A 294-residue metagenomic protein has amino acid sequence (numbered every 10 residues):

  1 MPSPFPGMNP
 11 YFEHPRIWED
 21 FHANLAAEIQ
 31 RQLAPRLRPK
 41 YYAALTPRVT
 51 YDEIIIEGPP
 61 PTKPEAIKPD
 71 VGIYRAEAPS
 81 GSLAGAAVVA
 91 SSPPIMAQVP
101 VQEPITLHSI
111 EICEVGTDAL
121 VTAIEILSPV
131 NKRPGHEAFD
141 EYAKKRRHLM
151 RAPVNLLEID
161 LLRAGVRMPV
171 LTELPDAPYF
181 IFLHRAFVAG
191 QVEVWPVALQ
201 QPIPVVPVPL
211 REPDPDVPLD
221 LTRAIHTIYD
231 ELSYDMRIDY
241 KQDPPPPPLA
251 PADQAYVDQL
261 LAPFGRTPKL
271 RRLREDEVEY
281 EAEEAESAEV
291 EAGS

Functional and structural regions predicted by a protein language model:
M1-E286, V290-S294: Gly/Pro/Ser/Thr-rich low-complexity, intrinsically disordered segments predominantly at protein N-termini
